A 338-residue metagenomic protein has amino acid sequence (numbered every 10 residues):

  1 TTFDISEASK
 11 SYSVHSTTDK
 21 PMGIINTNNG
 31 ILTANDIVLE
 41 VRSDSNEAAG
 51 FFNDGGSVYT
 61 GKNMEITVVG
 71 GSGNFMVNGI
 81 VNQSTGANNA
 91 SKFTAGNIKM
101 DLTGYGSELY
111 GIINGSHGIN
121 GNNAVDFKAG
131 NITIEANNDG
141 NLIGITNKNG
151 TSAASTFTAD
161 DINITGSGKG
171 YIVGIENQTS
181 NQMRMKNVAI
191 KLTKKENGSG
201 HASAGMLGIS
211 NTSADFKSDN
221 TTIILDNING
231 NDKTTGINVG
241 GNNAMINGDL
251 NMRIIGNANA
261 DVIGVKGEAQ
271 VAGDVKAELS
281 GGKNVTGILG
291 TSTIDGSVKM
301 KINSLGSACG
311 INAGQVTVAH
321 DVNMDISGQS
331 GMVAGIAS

Functional and structural regions predicted by a protein language model:
T1-L109, I113-S338: Surface-exposed loop/turn motifs in large extracellular/passenger domains
